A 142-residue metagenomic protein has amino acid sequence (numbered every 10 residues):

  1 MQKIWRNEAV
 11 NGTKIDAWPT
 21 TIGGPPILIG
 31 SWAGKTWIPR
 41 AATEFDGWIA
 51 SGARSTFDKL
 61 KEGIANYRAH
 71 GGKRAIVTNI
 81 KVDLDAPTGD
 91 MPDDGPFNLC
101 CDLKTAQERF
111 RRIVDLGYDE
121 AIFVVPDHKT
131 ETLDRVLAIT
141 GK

Functional and structural regions predicted by a protein language model:
M1-K142: Active-site-adjacent structural elements that line small-molecule/cofactor binding pockets in enzymes
